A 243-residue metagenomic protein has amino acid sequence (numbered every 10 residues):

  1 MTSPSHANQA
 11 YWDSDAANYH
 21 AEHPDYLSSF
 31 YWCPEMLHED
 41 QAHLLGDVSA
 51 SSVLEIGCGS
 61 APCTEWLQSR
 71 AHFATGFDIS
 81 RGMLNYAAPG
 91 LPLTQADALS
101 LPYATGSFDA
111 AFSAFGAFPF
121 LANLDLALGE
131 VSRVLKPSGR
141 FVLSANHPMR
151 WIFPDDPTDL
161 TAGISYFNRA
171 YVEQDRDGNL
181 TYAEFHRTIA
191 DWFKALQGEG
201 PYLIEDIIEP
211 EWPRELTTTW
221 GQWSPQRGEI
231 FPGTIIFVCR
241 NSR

Functional and structural regions predicted by a protein language model:
M1-S49, P62-W66, M83: Conserved class I S-adenosyl-L-methionine
L54-S100: Class I SAM-dependent methyltransferase SAM/SAH-binding core
L99-A110: A short acidic, Gly/Pro-enriched loop at the edge of an enzyme's catalytic core that lines a small-molecule cofactor
A110-D125: A short SAM/SAH-binding and catalytic strip from SAM-dependent methyltransferases
D125-R140: A short glycine-rich, Lys/Arg-flanked "PGG" loop and its adjoining helix->strand segment in the class I
R140-V172: Conserved class I S-adenosyl-L-methionine
A145, M149-R150, R176-D191: Acceptor-substrate binding/catalytic loop of class I
Y182-I207: Short alpha-helix
